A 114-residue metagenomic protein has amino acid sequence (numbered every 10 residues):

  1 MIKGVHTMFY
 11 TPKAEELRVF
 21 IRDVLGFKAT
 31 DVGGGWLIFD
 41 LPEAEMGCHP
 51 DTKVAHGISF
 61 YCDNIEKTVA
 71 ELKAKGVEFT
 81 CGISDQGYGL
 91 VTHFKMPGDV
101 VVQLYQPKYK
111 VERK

Functional and structural regions predicted by a protein language model:
M1-G4, G35-E45, P50, K95-P97: C-terminal "cap" of GNAT-fold acetyltransferases
M1-R18, E45, H56-I58, K108-K114: N-terminal beta-strand motif that seeds the catalytic metal site of vicinal oxygen chelate
G4, K28-V32, F79-I83: A short coil-to-beta-strand element that immediately follows conserved catalytic motifs
G4-K13, P50-K75, L90-K95, V100: Vicinal oxygen chelate
M8-M46: Core segments of cupin and vicinal oxygen chelate
R22-V24, K67, T80: A short beta-strand-loop-beta hairpin characteristic of the jelly-roll/cupin
G33-W36, V54, Q86-L90: Short acidic/glycine-enriched loop/turn segments that link adjacent beta-strands
A74-K114: Vicinal oxygen chelate
